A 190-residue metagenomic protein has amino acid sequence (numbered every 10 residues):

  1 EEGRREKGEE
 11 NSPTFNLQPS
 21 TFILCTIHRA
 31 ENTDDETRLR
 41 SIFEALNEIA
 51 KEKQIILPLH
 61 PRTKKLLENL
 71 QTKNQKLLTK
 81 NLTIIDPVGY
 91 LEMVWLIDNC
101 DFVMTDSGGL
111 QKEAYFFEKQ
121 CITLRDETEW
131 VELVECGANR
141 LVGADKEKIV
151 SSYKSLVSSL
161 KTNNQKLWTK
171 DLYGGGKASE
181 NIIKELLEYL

Functional and structural regions predicted by a protein language model:
E1-L57, T63-L190: Nucleotide-activated sugar donor-binding and catalytic core shared by glycosyltransferases and related lipid-linked
